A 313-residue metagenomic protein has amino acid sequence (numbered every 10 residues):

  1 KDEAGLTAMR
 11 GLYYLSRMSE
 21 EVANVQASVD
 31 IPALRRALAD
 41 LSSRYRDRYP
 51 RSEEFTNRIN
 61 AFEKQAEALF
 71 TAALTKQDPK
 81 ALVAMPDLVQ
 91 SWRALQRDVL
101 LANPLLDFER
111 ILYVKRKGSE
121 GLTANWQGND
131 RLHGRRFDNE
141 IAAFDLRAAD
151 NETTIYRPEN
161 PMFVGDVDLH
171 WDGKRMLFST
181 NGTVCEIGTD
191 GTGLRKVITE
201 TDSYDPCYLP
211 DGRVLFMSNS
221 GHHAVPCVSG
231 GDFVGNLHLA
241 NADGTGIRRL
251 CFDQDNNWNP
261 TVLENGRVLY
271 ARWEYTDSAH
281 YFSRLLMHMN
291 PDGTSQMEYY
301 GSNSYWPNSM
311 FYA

Functional and structural regions predicted by a protein language model:
D2-E20, R46-T154, P161: Long amphipathic alpha-helical scaffold segments
I111, P161-W171, M176, D202-R213 (+2 more regions): Conserved beta-propeller blade repeats
Y113-R136, F216-F233, Y270-R284: Short, conserved, GDST-rich strand-edge loop motifs in beta-rich repeat architectures
G121, F137-N139, D145-T189, I198 (+2 more regions): Alpha-solenoid helical-repeat scaffolds
N139-D145, E186-D190, D232-G244, S283-T294: Beta-propeller blade signature
A149-M162, G188-D202, N241-D255, N290-S309: Multi-bladed beta-propeller domains
T183-L239, D243-W258: Asp-box/WD-like beta-propeller blade repeats and closely related beta-sheet repeat scaffolds
V268-H280, R284-L286, G293-A313: Glycine- and acidic/polar-rich repeat regions and solenoidal domains
